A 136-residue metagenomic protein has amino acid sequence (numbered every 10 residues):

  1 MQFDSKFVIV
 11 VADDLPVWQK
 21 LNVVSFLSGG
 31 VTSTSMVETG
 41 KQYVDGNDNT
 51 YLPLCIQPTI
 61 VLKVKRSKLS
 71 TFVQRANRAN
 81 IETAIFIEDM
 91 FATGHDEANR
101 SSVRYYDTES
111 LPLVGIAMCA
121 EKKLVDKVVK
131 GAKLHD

Functional and structural regions predicted by a protein language model:
M1-D136: Positively charged, small/polar-rich N-terminal and surface patches that mediate targeting and assembly and bind
